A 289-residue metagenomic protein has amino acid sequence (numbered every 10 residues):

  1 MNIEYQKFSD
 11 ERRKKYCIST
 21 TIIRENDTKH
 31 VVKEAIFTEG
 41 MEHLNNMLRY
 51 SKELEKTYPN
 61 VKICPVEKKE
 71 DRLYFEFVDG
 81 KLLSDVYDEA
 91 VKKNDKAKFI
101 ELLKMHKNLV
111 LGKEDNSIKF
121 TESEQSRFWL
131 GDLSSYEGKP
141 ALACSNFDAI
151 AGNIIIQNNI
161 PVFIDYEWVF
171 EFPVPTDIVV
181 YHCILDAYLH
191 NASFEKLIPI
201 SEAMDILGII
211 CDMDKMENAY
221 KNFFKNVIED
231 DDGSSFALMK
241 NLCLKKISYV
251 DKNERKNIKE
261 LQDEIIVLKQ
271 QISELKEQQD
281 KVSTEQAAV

Functional and structural regions predicted by a protein language model:
M1-D10: Juxta-kinase regulatory segment immediately upstream of eukaryotic protein kinase catalytic domains
D10-E53, D85-Y87: ATP-binding glycine-rich loop module of kinase domains
K29-H30, L73, I160-P161: Hydrophobic residues embedded in beta-strands of well-ordered beta-sheets
I63-G131: Conserved structural core of kinase catalytic domains
N108-P140, F194-I206, Y220: Short glycine-rich, low-complexity/disordered patches
R127-K196: Catalytic activation segment of kinase domains across protein kinase-like and atypical kinase folds
E167-N257: C-terminal catalytic region of ATP-dependent kinase domains
A237-L238, L242-V289: Boundary detector for helix-to-coil junctions that initiate low-complexity/charged tails
